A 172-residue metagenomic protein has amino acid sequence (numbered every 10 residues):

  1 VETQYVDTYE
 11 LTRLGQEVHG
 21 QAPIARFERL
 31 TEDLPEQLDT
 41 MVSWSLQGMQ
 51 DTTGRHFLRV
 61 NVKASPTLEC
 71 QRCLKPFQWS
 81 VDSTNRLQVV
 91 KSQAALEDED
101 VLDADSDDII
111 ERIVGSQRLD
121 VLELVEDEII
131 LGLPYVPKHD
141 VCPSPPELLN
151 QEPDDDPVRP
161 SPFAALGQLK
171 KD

Functional and structural regions predicted by a protein language model:
V1-G15, Q78-D82, R86-D172: Charge-rich, low-complexity linker and terminal segments
V1-T67: A positional/architectural concept
T67-C70, H139: Residues immediately within or flanking Cys/His clusters that coordinate Zn2+ in small zinc-binding modules
C73: Conformational-control "hinges and anchors"
